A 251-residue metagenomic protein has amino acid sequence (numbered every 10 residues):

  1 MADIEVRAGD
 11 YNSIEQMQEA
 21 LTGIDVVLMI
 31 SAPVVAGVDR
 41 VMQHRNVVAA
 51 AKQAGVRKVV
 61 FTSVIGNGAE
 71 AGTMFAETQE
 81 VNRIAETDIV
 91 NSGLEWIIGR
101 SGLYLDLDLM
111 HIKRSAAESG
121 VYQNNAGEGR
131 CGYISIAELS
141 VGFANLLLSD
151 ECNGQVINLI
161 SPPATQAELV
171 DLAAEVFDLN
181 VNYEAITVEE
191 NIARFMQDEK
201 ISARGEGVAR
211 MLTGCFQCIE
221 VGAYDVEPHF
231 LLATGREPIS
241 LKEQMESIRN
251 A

Functional and structural regions predicted by a protein language model:
M1-S13: Rossmann-fold cofactor-recognition segment
D3, I98-G99, L105-L107, S115-A116 (+3 more regions): Short secondary-structure boundary micro-motifs
R7, V26-I30, F61: Redox-cofactor binding/interface segments in oxidoreductases and associated redox assembly factors
N12-E15, A20-T22, A32-M42, A49-K58 (+3 more regions): Oxidoreductase cofactor-interface core, primarily capturing Rossmann-like NAD(P)-dependent enzymes
E189-A251: A hydrophobic C-terminal alpha-helical subdomain
